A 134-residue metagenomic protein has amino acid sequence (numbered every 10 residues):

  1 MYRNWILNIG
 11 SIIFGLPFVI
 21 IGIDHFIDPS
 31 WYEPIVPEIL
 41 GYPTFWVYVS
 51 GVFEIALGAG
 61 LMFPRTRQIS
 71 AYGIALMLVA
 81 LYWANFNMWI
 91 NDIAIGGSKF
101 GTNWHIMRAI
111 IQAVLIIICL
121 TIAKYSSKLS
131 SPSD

Functional and structural regions predicted by a protein language model:
M1-D134: Membrane-interface extramembranous regions
